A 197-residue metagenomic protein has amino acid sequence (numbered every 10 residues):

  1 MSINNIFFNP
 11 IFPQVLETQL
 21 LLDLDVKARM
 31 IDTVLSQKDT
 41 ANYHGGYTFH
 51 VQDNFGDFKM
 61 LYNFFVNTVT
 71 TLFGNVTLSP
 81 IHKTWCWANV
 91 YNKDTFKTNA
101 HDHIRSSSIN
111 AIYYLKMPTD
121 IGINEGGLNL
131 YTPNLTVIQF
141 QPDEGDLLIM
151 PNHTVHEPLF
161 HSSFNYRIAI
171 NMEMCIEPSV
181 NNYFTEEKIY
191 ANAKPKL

Functional and structural regions predicted by a protein language model:
M1-L78, K97: Non-heme Fe(II)/2-oxoglutarate
F12, V26-A28, L35, G56 (+7 more regions): Low-complexity, compositionally biased segments
P13-Q14, T18, F49, D53 (+4 more regions): A generic structural signal for solvent-exposed, polar alpha-helical segments
N42, N89, I170, N192-K194: Intrinsic disorder/low-complexity segments
I81-L159, Y166-A169, C175-E187: Catalytic core of non-heme Fe(II) oxygenases with the double-stranded beta-helix
T136, Y190-L197: Short, cationic low-complexity segments
